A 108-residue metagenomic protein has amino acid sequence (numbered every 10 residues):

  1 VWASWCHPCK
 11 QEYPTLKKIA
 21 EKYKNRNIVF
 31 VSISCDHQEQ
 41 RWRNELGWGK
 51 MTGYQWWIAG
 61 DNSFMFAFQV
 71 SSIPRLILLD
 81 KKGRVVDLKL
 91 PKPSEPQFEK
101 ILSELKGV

Functional and structural regions predicted by a protein language model:
V1-K18: Conserved redox-active cysteine motifs that mediate thiol-disulfide chemistry, especially di-cysteine Cys-X(1-2)-Cys
E12, L16, W56-F64, K89-L90: Catalytic core segments in nucleotide and nucleic-acid processing enzymes
K22-R26: Short helix-capping segments at alpha-helix termini
V31-S34: Short beta-strand segments
R43-K82: Short, internal strand/loop/helix patches that form the active-site neighborhood or redox-interaction surface
L78-V108: Thiol-/selenol-based redox modules, centered on thioredoxin-like and closely related oxidoreductase domains
